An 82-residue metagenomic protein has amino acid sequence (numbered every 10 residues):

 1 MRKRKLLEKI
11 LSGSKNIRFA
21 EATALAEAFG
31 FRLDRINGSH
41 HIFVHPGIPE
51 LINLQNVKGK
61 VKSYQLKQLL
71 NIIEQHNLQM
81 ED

Functional and structural regions predicted by a protein language model:
M1, T23-A24, A28, Q65-I72: Charge-dense, helix-prone N-terminal extensions
K3, L7-L11: Mixed-charge (Asp/Glu-Lys/Arg
L6, R18, Q65-Q68: Amphipathic alpha-helical interface surfaces
L11-G30: Polyanion-binding surface elements
A28-N53: A short, structured beta-strand/loop element
V57-D82: C-terminal structural segments of small proteins and small subunits
